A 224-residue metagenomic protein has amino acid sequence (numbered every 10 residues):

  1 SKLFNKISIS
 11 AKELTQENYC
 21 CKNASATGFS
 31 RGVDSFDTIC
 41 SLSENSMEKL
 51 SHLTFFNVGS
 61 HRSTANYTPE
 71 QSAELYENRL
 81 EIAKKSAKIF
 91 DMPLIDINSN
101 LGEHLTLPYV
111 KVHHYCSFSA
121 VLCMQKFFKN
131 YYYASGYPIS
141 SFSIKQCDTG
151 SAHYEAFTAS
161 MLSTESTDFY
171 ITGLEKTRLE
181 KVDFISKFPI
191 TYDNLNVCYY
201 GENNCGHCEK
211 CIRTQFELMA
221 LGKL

Functional and structural regions predicted by a protein language model:
S1-G28, V33, D37-L224: Nucleotide-activated chemistry modules centered on ATP-dependent adenylation/adenylyltransferase
